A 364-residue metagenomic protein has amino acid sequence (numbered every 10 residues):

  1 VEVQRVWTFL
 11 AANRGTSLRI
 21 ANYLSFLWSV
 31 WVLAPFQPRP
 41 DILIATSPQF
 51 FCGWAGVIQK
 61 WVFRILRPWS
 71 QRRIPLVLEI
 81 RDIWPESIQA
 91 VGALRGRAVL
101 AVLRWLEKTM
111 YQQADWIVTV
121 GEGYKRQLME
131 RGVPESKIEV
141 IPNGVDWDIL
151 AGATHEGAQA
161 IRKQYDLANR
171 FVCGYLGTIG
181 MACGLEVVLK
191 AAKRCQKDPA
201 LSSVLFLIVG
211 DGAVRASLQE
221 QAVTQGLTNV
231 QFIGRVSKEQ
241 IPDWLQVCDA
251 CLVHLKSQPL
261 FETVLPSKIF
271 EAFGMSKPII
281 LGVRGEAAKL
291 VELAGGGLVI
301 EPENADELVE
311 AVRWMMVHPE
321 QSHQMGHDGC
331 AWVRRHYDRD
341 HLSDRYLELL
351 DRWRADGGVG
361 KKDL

Functional and structural regions predicted by a protein language model:
N22, S70-V77, E86-T109: Nucleotide-sugar donor phosphate/pyrophosphate-binding loop at the beta->alpha transition of glycosyltransferases
G123, G144: Carbohydrate-associated surface elements
A151-D166, K361: A short helix/loop element that forms part of the nucleotide-sugar donor recognition site in Leloir-type
L167-K193, L207: Conserved donor-binding/catalytic core segment of Leloir-type glycosyltransferases
C183, S237-W244, D249-F273, I280-K289: Nucleotide-sugar-dependent
P199-L201, V209, R215-D243: Nucleotide-activated donor-binding/catalytic signature segment of Leloir-type glycosyltransferases, i.e., the conserved
L293, L298-A305, W314-E320: Conserved acidic donor-binding segment of nucleotide-sugar-dependent glycosyltransferases
E307, W314, Q321-R335, R345-E348: A short, well-ordered alpha-helix in the C-terminal region of glycosyltransferases
